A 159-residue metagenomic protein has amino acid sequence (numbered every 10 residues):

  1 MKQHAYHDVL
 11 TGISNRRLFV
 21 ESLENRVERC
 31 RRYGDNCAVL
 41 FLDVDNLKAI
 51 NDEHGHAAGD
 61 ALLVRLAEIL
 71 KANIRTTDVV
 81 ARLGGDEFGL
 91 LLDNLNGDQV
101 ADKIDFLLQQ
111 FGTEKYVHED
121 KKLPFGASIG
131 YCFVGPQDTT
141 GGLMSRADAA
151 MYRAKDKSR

Functional and structural regions predicted by a protein language model:
K2, Y6, I13-A38, D45-R75 (+5 more regions): Conserved long alpha-helical elements within nucleotide-processing catalytic cores of c-di-GMP signaling and class III
R26, F111-E114, C132, A154: Signal-transduction coiled-coil helices of two-component systems
G34-V39, T77, H118-G126: Short secondary-structure junction motifs
F41, L92, T113, I129-Y131: Sensory input modules used in signal transduction, predominantly PAS/LOV/GAF but also related non-catalytic regulatory
H56, A101, D105, E119 (+2 more regions): Catalytic-core segments of nucleotide cyclases and related cyclic-nucleotide turnover enzymes
R82, F111-S128: Catalytic core regions of nucleotide second-messenger enzymes
